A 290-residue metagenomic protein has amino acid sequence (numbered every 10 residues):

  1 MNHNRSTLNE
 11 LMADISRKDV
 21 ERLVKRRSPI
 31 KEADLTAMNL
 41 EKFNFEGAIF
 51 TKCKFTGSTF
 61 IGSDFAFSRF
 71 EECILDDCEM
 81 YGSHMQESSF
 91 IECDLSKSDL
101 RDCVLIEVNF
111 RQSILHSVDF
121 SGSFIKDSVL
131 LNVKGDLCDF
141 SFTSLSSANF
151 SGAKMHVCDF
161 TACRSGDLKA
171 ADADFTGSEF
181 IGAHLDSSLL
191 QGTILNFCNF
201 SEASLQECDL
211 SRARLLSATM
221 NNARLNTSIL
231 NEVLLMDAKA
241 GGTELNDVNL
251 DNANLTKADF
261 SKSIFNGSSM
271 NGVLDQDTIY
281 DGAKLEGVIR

Functional and structural regions predicted by a protein language model:
N4-R290: Tandem repeat scaffolds
